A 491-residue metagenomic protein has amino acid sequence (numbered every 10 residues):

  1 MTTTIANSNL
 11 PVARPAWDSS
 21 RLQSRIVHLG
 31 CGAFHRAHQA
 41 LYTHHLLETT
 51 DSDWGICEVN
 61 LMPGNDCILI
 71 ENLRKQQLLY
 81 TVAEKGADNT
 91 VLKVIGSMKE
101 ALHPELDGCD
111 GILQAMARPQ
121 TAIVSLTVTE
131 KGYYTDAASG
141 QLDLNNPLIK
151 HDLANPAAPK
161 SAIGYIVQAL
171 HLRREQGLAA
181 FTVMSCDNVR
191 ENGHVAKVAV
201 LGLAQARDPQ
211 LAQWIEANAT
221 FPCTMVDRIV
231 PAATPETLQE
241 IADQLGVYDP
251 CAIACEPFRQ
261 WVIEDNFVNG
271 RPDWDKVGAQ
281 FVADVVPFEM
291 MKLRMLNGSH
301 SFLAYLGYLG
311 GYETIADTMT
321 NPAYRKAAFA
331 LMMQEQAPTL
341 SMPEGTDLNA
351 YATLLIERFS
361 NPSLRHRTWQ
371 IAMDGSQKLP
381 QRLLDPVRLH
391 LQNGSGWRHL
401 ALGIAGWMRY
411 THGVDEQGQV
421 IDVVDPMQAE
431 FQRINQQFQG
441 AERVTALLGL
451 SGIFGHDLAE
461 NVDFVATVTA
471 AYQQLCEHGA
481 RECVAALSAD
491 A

Functional and structural regions predicted by a protein language model:
T2-A491: Substrate/ligand-engaging "lid" and interaction regions
